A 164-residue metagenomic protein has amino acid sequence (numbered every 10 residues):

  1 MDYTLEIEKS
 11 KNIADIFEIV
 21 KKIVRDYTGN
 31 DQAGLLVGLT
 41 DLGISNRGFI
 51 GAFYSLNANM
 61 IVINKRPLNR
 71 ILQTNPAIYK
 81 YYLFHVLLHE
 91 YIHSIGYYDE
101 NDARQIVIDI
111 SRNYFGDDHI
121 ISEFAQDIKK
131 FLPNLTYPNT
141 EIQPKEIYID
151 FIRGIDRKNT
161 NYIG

Functional and structural regions predicted by a protein language model:
M1-L72, Y98-G164: Metalloprotease/metallohydrolase-associated module, dominated by Zn2+-dependent proteases
K65-V86: Short pre-active-site segment immediately N-terminal to the catalytic Zn-binding motif
Y81-Y98, R104: Active-site recognition of the HExxH zinc-binding catalytic motif
